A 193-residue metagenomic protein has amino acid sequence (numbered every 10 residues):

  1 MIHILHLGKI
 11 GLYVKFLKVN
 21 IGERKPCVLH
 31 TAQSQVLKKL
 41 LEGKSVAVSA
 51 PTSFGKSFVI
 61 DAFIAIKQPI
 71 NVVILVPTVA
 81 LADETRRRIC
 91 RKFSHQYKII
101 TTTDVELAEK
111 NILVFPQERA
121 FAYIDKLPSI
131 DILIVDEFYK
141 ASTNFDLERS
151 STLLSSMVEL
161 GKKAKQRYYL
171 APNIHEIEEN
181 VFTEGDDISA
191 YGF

Functional and structural regions predicted by a protein language model:
M1-F193: N-terminal helicase ATP-binding lobe
